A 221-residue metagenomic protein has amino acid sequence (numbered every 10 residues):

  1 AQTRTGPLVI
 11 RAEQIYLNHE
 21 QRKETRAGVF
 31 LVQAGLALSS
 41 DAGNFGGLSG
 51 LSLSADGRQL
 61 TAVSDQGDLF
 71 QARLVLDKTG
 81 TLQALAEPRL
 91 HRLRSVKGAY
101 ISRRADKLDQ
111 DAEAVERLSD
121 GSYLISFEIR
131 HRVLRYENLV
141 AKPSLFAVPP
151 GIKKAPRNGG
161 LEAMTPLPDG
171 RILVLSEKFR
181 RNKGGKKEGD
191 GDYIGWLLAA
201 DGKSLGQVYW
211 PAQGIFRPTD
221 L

Functional and structural regions predicted by a protein language model:
A1-D220: Sequence/structural signature of beta-propeller domains
